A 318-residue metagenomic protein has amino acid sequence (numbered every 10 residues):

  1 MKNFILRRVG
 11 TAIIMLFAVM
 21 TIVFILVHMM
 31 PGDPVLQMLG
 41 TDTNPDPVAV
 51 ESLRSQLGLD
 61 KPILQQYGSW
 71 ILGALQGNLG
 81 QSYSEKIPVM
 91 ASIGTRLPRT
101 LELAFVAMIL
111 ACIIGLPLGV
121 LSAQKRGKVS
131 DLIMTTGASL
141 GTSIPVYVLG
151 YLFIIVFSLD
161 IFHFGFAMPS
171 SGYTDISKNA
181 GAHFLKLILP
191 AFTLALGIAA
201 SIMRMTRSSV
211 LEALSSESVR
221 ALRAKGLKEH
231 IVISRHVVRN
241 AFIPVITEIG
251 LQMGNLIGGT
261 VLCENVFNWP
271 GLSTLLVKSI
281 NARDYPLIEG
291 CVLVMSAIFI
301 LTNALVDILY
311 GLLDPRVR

Functional and structural regions predicted by a protein language model:
K2-N3, L97-S130, V146, D175-R318: Alpha-helical transmembrane segments of integral membrane proteins, especially multi-pass inner/plasma-membrane
L6-A12: N-terminal signal-anchor/signal peptide hydrophobic helix marking the start of the first transmembrane segment
T11, V19, D42-T43, L110-A111 (+6 more regions): Transmembrane alpha-helical core residues of multi-pass small-molecule transporters, especially secondary transporters
L16-G68, F162-H183: Hydrophobic alpha-helical transmembrane segments of membrane transport/permease proteins and related membrane-embedded
V23-M29, G58, L72, T136-P169 (+1 more regions): Membrane-water interface segments at the C-terminal ends of transmembrane alpha-helices in multi-pass inner-membrane
M30, M38, D42, A74-L75 (+10 more regions): Hydrophobic aliphatic residues
L59-L116: An internal, D/E-rich "acidic patch" concept
